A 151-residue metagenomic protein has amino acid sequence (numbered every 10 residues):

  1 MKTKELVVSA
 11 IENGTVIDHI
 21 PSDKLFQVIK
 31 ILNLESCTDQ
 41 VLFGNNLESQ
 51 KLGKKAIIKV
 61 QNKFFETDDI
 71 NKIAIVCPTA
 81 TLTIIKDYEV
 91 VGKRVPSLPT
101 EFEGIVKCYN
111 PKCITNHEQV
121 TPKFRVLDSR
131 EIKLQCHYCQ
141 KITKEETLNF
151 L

Functional and structural regions predicted by a protein language model:
M1-T3, F150-L151: Short, Lys/Arg-enriched, disordered terminal segments
K2-R94: Interaction interfaces in information-processing and related assembly proteins
E89-L151: Cys/His-clustered metal-coordination modules, chiefly Zn-binding fingers
